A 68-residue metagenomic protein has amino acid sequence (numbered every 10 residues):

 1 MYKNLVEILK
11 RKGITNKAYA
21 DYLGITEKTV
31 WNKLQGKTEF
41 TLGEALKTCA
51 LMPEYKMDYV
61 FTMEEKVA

Functional and structural regions predicted by a protein language model:
M1-Y2, V30: A short, structure-level motif marking secondary-structure boundaries and short turns
Y2-Y22: Short basic helix-loop element that most often maps to the first helix and adjoining turn of HTH DNA-binding modules
E7, R11-G13, N32, T38 (+1 more regions): Short, charged recognition helix plus adjacent turn of helix-turn-helix-like nucleic-acid-binding domains
A18, T29, Y59: Residues in the helix-turn-helix
K37-G43: Short, solvent-exposed alpha-helical "recognition" segments
G43-D58: DNA major-groove recognition helix of helix-turn-helix/homeodomain DNA-binding modules
